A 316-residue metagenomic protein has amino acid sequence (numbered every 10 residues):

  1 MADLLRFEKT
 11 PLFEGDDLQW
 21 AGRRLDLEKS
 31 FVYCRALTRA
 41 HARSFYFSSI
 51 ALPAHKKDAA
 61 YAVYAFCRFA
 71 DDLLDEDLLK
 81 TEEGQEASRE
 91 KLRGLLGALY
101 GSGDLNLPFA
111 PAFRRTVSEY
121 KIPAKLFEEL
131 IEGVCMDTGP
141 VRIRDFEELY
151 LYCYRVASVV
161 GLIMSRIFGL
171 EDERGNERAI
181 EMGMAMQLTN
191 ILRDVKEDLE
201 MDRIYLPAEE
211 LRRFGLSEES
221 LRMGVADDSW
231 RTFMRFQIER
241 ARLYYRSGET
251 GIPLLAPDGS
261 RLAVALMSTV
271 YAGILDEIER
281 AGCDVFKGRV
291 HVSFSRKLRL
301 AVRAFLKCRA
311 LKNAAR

Functional and structural regions predicted by a protein language model:
M1-Q187, L192, K196-R316: Catalytic cores of Mg2+-dependent Asp-rich isoprenoid enzymes
